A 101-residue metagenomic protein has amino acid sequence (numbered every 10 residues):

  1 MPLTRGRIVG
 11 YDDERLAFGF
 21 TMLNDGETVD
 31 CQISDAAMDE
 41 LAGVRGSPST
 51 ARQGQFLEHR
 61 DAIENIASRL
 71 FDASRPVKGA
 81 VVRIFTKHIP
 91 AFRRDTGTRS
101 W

Functional and structural regions predicted by a protein language model:
M1-E27: Short, charged/polar N-terminal "headpieces" of proteins
M1-L3, C31-Q32, T50-G54: A generic short-segment signal for beta-strand/edge and adjacent turn/coil regions
R5-R7, D25-I33, R75-T86: Short, exposed beta-strand "edge-strand" segments with a Pro/Gly-rich flavor and a Y/T-containing core
V9, A36-D39, G54, V82: Flexible, active-site-adjacent loop/turn segments at secondary-structure boundaries
G19-V44: A short, structured beta-strand/loop element
V44-W101: Acidic, low-complexity intrinsically disordered segments
